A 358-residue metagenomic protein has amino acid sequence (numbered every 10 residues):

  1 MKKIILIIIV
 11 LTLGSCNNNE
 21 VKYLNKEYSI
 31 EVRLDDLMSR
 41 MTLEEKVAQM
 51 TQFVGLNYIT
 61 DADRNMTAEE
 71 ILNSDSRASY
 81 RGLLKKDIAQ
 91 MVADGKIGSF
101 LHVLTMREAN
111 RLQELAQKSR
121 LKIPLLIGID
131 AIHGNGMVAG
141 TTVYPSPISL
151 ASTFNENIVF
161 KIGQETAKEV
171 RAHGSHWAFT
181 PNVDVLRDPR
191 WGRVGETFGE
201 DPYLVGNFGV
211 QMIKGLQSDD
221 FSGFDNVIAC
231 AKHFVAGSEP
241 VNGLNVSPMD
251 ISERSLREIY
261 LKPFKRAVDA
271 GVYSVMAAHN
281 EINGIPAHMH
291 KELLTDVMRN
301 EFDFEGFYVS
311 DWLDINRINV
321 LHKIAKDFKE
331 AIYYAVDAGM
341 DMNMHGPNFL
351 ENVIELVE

Functional and structural regions predicted by a protein language model:
I4-L13: Sec-dependent N-terminal signal peptides
C16-E358: Glycoside hydrolase catalytic-domain context in secreted enzymes
